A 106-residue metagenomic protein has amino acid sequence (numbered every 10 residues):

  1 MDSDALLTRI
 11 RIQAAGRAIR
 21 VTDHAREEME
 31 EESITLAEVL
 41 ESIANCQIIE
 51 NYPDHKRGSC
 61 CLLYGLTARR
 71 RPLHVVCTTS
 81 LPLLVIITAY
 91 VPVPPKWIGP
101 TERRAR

Functional and structural regions predicted by a protein language model:
M1-R106: Ribonuclease/tRNase effector modules and their secretory precursors
